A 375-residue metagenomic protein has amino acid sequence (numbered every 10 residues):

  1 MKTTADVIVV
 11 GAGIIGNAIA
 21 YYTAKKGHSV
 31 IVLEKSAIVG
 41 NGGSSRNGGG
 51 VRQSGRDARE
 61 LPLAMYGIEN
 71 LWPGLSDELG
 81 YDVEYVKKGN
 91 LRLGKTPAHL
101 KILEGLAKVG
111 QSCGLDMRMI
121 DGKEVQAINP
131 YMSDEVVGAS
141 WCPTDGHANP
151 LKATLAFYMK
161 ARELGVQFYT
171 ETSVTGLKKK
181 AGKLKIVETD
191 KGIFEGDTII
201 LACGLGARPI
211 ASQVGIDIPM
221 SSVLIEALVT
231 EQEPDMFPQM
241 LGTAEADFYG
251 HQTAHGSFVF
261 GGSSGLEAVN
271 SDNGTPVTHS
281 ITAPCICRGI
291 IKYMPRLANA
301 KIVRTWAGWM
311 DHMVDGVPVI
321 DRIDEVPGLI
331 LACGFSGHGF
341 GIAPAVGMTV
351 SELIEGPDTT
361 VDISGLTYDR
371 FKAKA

Functional and structural regions predicted by a protein language model:
A5-I31: N-terminal Rossmann-like FAD-binding beta1-loop-alpha1 element of flavoenzymes
A24-S44: Glycine-rich FAD pyrophosphate-binding loop
G40, I193-F237: Central helical "cap/lid" subdomain
G48-I128, D247-Y249, G274, G289-I290: Dinucleotide-binding Rossmann-like beta1-alpha1 core, especially the glycine-rich loop that anchors the ADP
L63, L93-I102, W141-M159, T275-T282: Short beta-strand to alpha-helix junction loop
S140-D197: Helical element adjacent to the flavin cofactor pocket in flavoenzyme catalytic cores
Q232-G328: Active-site lid/adjacent beta-loop-alpha segment flanking the redox-cofactor pocket in flavoenzymes
I291-A375: C-terminal catalytic lobe of FAD-dependent flavoproteins
